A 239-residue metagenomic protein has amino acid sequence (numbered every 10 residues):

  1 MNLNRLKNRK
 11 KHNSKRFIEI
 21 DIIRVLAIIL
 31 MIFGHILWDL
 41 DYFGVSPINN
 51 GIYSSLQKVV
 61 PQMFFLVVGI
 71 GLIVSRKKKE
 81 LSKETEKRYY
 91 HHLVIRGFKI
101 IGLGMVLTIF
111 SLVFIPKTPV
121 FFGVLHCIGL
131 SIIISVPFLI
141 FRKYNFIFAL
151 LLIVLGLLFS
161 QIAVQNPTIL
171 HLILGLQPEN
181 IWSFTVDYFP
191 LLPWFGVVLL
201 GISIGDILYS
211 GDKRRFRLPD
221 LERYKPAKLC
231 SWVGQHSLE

Functional and structural regions predicted by a protein language model:
M1-E239: Alpha-helical transmembrane segments and their immediate juxtamembrane cytosolic regions
